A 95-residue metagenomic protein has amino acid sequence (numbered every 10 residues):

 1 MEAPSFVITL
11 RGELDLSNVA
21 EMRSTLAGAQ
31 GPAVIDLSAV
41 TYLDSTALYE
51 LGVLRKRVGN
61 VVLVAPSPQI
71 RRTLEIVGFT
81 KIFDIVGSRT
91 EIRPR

Functional and structural regions predicted by a protein language model:
M1-T9: Short beta-strand/loop segment at the start of cytosolic alpha/beta domains
L16-F83: Amphipathic alpha-helical interaction surfaces in cytosolic regulatory modules
D84-S88: Short acidic-hydrophobic, aromatic-tinged amphipathic segments that line or gate anion-handling sites
T90-R95: A charged, well-structured terminal subsegment
